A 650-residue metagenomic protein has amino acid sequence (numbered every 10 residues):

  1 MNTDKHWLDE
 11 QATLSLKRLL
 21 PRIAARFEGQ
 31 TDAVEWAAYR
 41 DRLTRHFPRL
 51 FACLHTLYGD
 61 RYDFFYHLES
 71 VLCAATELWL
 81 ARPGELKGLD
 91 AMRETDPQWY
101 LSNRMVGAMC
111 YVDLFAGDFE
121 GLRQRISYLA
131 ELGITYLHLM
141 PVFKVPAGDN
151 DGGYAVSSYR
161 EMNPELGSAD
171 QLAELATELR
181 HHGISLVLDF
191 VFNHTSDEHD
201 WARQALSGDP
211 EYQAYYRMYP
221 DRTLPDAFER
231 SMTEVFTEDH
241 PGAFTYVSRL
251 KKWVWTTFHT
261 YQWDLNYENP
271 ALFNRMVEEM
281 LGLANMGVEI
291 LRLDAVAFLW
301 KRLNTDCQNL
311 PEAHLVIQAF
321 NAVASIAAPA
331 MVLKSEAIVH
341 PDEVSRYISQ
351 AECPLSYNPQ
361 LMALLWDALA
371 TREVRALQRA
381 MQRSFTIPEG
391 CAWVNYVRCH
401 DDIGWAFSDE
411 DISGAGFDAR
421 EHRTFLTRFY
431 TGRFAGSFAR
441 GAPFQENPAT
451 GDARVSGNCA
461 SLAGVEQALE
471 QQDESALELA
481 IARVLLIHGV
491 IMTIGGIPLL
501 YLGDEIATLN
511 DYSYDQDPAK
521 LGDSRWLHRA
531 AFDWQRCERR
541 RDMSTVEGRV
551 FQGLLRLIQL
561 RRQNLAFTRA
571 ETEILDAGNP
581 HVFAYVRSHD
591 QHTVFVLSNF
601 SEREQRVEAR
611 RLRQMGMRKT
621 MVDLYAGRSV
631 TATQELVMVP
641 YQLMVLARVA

Functional and structural regions predicted by a protein language model:
N2-A650: Active-site and adjacent substrate-binding regions of carbohydrate-active enzymes
